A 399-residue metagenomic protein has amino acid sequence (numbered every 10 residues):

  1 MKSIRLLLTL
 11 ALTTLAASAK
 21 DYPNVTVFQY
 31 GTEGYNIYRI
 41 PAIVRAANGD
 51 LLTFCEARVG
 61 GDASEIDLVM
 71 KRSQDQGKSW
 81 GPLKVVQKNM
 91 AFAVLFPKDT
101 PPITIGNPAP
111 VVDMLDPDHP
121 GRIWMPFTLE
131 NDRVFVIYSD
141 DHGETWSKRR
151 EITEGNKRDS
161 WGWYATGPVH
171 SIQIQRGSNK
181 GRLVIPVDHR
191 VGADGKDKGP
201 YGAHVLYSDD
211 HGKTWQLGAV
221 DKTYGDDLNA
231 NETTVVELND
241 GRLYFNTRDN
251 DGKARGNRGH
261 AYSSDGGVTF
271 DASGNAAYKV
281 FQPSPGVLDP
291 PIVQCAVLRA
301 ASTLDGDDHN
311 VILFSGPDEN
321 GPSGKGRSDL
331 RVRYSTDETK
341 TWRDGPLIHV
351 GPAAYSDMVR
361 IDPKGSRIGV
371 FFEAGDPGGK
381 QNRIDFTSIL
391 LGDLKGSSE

Functional and structural regions predicted by a protein language model:
K2-T9: Sec-dependent signal peptide recognition, specifically the positively charged N-region followed immediately by
L10-S18: Hydrophobic h-region of N-terminal signal peptides that target proteins for export in Gram-negative bacteria
K20-E399: Asp-box/BNR beta-propeller blade signature and adjacent active/binding-site loops in extracellular glycan-interacting
